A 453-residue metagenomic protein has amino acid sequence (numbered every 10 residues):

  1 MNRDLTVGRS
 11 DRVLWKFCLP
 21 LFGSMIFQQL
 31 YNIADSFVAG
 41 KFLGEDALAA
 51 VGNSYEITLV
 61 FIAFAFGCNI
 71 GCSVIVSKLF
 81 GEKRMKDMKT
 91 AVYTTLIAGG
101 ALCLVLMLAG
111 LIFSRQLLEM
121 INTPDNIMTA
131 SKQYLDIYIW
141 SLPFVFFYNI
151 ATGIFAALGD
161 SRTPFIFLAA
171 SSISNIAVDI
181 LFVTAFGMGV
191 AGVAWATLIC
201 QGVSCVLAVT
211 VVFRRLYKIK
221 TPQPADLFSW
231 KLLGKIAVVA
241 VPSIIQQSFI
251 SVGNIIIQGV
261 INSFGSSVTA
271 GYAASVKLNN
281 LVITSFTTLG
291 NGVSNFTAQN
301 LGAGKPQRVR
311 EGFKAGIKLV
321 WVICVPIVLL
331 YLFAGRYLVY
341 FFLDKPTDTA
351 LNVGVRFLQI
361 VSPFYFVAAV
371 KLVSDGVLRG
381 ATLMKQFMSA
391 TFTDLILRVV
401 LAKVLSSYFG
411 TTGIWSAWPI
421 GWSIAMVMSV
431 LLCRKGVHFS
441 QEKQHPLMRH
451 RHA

Functional and structural regions predicted by a protein language model:
M1-C18, V76-S141, A185-V241, T297-F364 (+1 more regions): Short alpha-helical transmembrane segments in multi-pass integral membrane proteins
L5-F42, E56-G71, I75, G100-M107 (+4 more regions): N-terminal transmembrane alpha-helices
K16-D35, I137, Y148, S171 (+5 more regions): Transmembrane helical elements of multi-pass membrane transporters/channels
F22, I26, L30, A34 (+19 more regions): Generic alpha-helical transmembrane segments of integral inner-membrane proteins, especially permease/transport modules
L30-A49, L118-D125, L181-M188, S248-K277 (+5 more regions): Helix-terminus/linker motif at the lipid-water interface of multi-pass membrane proteins
A39-L59, D125-A130, V190-A191, L232-V239 (+5 more regions): Interfacial/gating helices of multi-pass transporter permease domains
L48-L108, V145-P164, G271-G335, A368-T382 (+1 more regions): Small-residue-rich hydrophobic transmembrane alpha-helices
N69, Y138-A156, P164-N175, V193-A208 (+4 more regions): Short runs within selected transmembrane alpha-helices of multi-pass transporters and secretion channels
